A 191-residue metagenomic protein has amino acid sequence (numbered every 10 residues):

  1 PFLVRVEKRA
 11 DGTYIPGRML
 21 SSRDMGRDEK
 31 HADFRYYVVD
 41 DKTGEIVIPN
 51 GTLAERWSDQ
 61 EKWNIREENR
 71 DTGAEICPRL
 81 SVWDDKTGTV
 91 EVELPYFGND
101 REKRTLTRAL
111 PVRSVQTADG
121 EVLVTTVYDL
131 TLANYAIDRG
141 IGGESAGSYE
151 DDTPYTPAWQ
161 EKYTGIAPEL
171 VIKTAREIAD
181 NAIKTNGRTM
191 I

Functional and structural regions predicted by a protein language model:
P1-T185: Long, well-ordered, tryptophan-enriched scaffold segments
V90, M190-I191: Gly/His-enriched, cation/cofactor- and phosphate-binding structural elements
